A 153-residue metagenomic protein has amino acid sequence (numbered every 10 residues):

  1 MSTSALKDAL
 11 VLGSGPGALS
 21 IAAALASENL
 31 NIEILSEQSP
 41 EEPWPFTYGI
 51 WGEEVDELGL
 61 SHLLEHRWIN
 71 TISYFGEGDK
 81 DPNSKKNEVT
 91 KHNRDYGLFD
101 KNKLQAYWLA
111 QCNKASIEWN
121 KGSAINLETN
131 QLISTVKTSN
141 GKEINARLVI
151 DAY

Functional and structural regions predicted by a protein language model:
S2-G17: Beta1/beta-strand and adjacent pyrophosphate-binding region of the FAD-binding site in flavoprotein oxidoreductases
A5, R67-I69, N130: Short, basic and Ser/Thr-rich N-terminal targeting/leader segments
L6-K7, N29, A146-R147: Short, well-ordered alpha-helix to beta-strand connector turns
L12, L35-S36, I150: Active-site flanking residues adjacent to catalytic metal/cofactor-binding acidic residues
P16-I21, L25, S134, R147: Charged, compositionally biased non-catalytic regions
S20-G78: N-terminal FAD cofactor-binding segment of flavoenzymes
I72-Y153: Conserved N-terminal helical subregion
